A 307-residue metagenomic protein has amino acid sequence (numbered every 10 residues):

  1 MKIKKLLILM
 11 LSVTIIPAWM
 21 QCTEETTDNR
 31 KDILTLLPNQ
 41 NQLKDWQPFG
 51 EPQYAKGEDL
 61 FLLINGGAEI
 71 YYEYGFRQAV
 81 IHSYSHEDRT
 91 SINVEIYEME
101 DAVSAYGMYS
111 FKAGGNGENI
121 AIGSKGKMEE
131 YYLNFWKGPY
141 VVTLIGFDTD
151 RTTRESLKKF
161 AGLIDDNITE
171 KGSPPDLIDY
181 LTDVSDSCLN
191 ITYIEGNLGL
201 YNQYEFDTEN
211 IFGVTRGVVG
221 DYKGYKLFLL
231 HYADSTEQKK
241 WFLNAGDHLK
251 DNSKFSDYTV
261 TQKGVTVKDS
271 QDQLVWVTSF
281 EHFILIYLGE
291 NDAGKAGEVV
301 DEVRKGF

Functional and structural regions predicted by a protein language model:
M1-K5: Positively charged n-region of N-terminal signal peptides that target proteins for export
L6-T14: Sec-dependent N-terminal signal peptides
I15, W19-N93, Y97-F307: Soluble, non-membrane globular domain cores that form compact, hydrophobic packing and curved binding surfaces
